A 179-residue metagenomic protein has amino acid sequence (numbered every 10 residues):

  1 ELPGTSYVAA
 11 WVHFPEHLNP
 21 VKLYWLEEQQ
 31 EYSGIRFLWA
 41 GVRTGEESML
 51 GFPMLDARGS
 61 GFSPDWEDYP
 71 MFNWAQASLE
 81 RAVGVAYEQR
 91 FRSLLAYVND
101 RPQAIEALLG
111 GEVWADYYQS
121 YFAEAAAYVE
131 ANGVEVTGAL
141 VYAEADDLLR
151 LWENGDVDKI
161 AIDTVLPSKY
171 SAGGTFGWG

Functional and structural regions predicted by a protein language model:
E1-A139, L148-L149, D158-G179: Loop-rich non-cytosolic ectodomains and luminal regions
N154-G155: Acidic-histidine catalytic/liganding microenvironments
